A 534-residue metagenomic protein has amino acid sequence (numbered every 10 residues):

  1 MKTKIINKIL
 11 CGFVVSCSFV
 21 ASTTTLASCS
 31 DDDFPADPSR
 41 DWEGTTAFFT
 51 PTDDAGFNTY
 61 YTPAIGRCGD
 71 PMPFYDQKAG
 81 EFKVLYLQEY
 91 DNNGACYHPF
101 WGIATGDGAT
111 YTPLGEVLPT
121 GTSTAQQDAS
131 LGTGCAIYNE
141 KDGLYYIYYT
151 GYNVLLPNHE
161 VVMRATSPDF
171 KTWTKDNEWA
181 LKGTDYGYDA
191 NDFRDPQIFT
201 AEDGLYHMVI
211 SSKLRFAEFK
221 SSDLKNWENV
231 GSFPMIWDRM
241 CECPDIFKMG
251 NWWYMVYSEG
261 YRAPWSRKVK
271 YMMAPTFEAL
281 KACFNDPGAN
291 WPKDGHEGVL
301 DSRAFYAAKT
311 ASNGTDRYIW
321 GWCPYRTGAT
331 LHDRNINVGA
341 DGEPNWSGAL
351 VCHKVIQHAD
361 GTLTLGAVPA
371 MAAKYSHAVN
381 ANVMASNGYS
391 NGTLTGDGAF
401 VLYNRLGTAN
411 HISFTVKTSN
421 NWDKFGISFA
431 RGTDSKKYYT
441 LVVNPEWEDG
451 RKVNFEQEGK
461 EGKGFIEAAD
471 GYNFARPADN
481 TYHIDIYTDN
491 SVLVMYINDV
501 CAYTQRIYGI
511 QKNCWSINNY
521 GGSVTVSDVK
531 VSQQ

Functional and structural regions predicted by a protein language model:
K2-V15: Bacterial N-terminal signal peptides that target proteins for export
T24-S28: C-terminal motif of bacterial Sec signal peptides marking the signal peptidase cleavage site
S30-E242, K248-D301, C323-N387, A430-T433 (+2 more regions): Beta-rich carbohydrate-recognition and catalytic domains
C352-K354, G522-Q534: Exposed low-complexity, polar/acidic, P/S/T/G-rich flexible segments that act as propeptides, protease-susceptible
T393-Q457: Secretory/extracellular carbohydrate-interaction modules and structurally similar beta-sandwich "look-alikes"
F414, Y482-Q505: Carbohydrate-binding surfaces in secreted/extracellular proteins
G459-H483: Short, aromatic/His-centered strand-loop micro-motif at the edge of beta-sheets
Q505-S527: Flexible glycan-contacting loops in extracellular carbohydrate-active proteins
